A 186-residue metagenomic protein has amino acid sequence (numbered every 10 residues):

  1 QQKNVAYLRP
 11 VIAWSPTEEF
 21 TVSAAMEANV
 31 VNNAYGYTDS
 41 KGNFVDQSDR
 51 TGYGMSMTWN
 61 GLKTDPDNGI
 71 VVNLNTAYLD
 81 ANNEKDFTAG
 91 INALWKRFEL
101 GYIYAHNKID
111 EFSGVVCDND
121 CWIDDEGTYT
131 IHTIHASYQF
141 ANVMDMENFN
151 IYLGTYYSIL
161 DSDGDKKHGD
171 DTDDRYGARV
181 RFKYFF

Functional and structural regions predicted by a protein language model:
Q1-P10, T17: Long, acidic/polar, low-complexity amphipathic helices and coiled-coil-like
Q2, S162-R175: C-terminal/domain-terminus segments
P10-I12, G154: Outer-membrane beta-barrel transmembrane strands
A13-Y138: Detector for outer-membrane/organellar transmembrane beta-barrel domains, recognizing the amphipathic beta-strand
G52-M55, D173-F186: Outer-membrane beta-barrel "beta-signal"
N92, E111, T155, D161-S162 (+1 more regions): Long, low-complexity regulatory tails in eukaryotic proteins
D125-K167: C-terminal structured domain segments
